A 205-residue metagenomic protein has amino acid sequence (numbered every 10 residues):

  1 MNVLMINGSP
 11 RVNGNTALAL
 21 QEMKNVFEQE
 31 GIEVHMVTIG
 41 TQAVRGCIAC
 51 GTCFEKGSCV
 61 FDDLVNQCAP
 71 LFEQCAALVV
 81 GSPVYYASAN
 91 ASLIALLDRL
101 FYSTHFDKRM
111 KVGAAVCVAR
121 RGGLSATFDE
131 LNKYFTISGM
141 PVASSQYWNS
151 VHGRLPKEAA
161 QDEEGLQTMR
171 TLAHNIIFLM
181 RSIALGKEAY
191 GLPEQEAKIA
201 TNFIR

Functional and structural regions predicted by a protein language model:
N2-E30: N-terminal beta1-alpha1 ligand-phosphate binding loop
I32-Q42: A short beta-strand-loop structural module common to alpha/beta enzyme folds
Q42-F72, A200-R205: Cysteine-cluster motifs in flexible loop/terminal segments that predominantly coordinate metals
G51-E55, N132, Q161-D162: Short, hinge-like loop/turn segments at secondary-structure boundaries
V60-Y147: Helix-loop-strand module that forms the ligand-binding subsite of alpha/beta enzymes
P141-R205: Glycine-rich phosphate/pyrophosphate-binding loop and the adjoining helix
